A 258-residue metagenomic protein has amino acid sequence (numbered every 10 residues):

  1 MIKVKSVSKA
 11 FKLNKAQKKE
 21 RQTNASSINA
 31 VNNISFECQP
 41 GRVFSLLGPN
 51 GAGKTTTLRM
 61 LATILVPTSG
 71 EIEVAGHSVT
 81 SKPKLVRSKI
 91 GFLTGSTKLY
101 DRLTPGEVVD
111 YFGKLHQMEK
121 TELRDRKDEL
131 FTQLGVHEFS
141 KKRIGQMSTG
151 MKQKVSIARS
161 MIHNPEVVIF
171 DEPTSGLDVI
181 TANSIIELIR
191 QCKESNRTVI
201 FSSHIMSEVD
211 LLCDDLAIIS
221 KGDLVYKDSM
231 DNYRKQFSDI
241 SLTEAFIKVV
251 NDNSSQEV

Functional and structural regions predicted by a protein language model:
G70-S81, L85-V86: Conserved ABC transporter NBD signature motif
D110, K114, T121-F139: Conserved ABC ATPase "signature" region
R143-M147: Conserved ABC ATPase signature
I157: Hydrophobic anchor residue at the start of the ABC signature
N164: Conserved catalytic motifs of ABC-family nucleotide-binding domains
V168-D171: Catalytic Walker B motif of ABC-type/P-loop ATPase nucleotide-binding domains
